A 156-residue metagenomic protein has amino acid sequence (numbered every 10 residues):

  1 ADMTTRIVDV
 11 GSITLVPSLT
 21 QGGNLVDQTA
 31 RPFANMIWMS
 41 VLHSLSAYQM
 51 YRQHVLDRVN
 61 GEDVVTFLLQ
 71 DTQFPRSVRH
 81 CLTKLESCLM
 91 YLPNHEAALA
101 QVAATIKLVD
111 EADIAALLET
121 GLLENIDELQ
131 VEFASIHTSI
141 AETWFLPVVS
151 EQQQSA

Functional and structural regions predicted by a protein language model:
A1-A156: Alpha-helical transmembrane segments and their helix-helix packing motifs
